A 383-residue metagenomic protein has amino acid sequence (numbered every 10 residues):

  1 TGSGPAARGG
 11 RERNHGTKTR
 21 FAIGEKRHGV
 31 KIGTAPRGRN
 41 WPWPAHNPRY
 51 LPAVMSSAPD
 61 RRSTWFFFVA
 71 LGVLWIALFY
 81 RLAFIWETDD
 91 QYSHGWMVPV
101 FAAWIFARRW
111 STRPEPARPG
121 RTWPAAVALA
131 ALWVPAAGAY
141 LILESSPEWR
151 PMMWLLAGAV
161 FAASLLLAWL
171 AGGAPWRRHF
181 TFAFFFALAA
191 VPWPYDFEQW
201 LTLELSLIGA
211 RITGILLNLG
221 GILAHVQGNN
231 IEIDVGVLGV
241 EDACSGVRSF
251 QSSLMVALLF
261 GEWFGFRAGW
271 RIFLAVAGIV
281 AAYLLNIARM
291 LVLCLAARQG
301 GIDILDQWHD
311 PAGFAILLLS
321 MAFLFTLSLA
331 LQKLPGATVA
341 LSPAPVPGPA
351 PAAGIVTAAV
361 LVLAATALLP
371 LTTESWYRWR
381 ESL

Functional and structural regions predicted by a protein language model:
G2-G4, G9-G10, G16, G24 (+3 more regions): Residue-identity detector for glycine
G4, R37, P48, S57-A58 (+1 more regions): Compositionally biased regions
G9, K31, G38, P48 (+2 more regions): Low-complexity, Gly/Pro
G16-K18, H46, A288, E374: N-terminal functional modules and adjacent low-complexity/disordered segments of proteins
K26, G33, P52, E381-S382: Short linear sequence elements within intrinsically disordered, low-complexity coil regions
W41-W43: Tryptophan (W) side chains
V54-L383: Hydrophobic N-terminal alpha-helices or hydrophobic patches in metabolic proteins across all domains of life
